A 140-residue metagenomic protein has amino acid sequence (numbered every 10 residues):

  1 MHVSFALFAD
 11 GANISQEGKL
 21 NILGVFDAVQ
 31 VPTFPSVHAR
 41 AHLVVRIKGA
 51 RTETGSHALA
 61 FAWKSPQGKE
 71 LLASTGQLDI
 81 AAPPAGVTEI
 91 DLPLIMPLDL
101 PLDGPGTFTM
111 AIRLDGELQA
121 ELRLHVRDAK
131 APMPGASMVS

Functional and structural regions predicted by a protein language model:
H2-L114, L118-S140: Contiguous segments within soluble domain cores/interaction surfaces
